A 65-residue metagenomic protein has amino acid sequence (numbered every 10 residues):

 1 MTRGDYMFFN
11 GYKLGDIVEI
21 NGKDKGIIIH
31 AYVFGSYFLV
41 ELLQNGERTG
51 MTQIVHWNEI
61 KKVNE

Functional and structural regions predicted by a protein language model:
M1-L14: Mixed-charge, Lys/Arg-rich low-complexity intrinsically disordered regions
G11-E59, N64: Basic/aromatic-rich interaction segments and small domains that mediate binding to polyanionic partners
